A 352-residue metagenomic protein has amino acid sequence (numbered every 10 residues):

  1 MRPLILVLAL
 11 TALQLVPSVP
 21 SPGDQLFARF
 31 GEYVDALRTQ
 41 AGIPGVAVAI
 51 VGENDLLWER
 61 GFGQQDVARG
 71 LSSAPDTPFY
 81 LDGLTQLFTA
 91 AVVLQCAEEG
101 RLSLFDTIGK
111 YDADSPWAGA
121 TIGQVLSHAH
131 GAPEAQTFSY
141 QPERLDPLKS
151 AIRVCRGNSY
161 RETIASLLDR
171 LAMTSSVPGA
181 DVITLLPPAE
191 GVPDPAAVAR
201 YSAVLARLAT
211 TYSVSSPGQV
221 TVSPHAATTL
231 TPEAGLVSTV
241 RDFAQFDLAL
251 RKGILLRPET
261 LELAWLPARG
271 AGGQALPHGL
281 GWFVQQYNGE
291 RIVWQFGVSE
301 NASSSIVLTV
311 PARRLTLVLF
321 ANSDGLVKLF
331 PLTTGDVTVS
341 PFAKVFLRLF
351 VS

Functional and structural regions predicted by a protein language model:
L4-T11: Sec-dependent N-terminal signal peptides
P17-R60, C155-R161, D169, T221-S352: Catalytic loop of the DD-peptidase/beta-lactamase superfamily, centered on the K-T-G motif and neighboring
A28-V34, V48, N54, T77-F105 (+3 more regions): Active-site SXXK
R29, G45, P75, Y80-L84 (+3 more regions): Active-site helix/loop module of the DD-peptidase/beta-lactamase fold, centered on the serine-lysine SxxK catalytic
S73-D76, H130-E134, R144-S150, V222-P232 (+1 more regions): Flexible glycine/proline-enriched surface loops and loop-helix/loop-strand junctions
F79-F88, W117-A120, S139-D146, G235-R241: Aromatic- and histidine-enriched alpha-helix N-cap/loop-to-helix transition segments that scaffold the rims
I183-A226, L230-P232, H278, F283-Q285 (+1 more regions): Carbohydrate-binding/catalytic loop surfaces
